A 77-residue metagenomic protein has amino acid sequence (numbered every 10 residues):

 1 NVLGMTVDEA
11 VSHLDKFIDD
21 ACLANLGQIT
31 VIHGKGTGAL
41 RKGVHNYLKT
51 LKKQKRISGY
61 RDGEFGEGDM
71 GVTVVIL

Functional and structural regions predicted by a protein language model:
N1-L77: Long, charged, low-complexity intrinsically disordered regions
